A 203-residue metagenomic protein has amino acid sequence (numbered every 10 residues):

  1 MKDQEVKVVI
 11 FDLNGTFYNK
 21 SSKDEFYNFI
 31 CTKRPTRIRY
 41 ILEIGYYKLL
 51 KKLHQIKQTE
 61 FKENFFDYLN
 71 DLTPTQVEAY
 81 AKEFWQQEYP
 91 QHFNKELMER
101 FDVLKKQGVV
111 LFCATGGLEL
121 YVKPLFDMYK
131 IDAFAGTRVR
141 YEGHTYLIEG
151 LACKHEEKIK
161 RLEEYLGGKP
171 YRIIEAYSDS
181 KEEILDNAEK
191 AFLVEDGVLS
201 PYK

Functional and structural regions predicted by a protein language model:
M1-L53: Active-site neighborhood of HAD-like aspartate-dependent phosphohydrolases
K2, Q86-K203: C-terminal cap/substrate-recognition subdomain and adjoining C-terminal extension of metal-dependent phosphatase-like
F29-T32, E83, K190: Residues within well-ordered alpha-helical secondary structure of globular protein domains
P35-T36, Y47, I56, P74-Q76 (+2 more regions): Conserved alpha/beta cores of soluble small-molecule-handling proteins
I41-E43, Q58-F61: N-terminal alpha-helical segment
K48-L53, T59-P74, Y129, A133-F134: Short, compositionally biased "basic patch" segments
E60-E96: Metal-dependent phosphoesterase signature
